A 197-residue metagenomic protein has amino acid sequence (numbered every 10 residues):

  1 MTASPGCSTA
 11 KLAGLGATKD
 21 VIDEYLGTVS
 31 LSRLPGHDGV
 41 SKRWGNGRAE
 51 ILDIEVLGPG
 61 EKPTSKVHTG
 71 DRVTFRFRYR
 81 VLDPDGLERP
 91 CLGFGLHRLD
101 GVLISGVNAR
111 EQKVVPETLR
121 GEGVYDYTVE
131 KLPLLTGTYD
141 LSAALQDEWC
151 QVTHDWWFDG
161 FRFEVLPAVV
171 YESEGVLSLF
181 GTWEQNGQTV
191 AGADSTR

Functional and structural regions predicted by a protein language model:
M1-R197: Localized sequence-composition bias
